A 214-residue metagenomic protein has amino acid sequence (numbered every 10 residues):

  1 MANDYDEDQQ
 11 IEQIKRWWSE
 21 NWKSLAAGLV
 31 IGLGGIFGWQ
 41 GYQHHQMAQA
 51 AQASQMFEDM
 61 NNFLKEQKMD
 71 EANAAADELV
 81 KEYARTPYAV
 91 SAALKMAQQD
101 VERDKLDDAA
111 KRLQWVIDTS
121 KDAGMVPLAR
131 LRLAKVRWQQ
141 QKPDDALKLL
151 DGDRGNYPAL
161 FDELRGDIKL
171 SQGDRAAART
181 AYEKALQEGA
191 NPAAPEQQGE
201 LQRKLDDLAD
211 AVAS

Functional and structural regions predicted by a protein language model:
M1-I31: N-terminal positive-inside, membrane-proximal cytosolic segments immediately preceding the first
M69-D70, L106, P143, R175: TPR-repeat structural position
V80-A89, R103, I117-V126, G152-F161 (+1 more regions): Short solvent-exposed coil/turn linkers within tandem alpha-helical repeat scaffolds
